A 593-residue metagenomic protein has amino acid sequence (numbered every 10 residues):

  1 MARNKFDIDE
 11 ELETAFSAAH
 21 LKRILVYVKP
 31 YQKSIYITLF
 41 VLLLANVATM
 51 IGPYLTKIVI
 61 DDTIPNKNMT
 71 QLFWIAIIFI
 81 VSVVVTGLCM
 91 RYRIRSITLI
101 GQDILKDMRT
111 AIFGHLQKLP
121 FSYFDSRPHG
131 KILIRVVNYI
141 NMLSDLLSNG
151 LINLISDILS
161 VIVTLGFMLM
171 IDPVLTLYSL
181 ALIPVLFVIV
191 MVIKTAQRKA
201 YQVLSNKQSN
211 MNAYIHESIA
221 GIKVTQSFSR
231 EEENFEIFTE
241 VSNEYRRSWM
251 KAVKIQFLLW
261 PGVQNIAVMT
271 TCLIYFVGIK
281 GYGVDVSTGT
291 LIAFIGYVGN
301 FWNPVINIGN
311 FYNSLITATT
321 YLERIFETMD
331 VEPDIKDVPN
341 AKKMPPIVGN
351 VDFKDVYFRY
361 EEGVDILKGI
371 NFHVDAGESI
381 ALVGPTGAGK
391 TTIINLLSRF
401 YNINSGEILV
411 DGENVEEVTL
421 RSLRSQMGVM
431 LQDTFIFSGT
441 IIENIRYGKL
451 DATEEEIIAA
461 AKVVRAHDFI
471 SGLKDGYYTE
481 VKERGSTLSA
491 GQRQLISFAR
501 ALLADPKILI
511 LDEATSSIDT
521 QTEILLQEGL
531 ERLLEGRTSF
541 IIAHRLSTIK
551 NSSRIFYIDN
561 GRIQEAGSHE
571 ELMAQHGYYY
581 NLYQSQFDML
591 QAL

Functional and structural regions predicted by a protein language model:
M1-T49, I64-I75, Y92-I97, G101 (+10 more regions): Membrane-integrated ABC transporters
H20, V28, R93, I97-G101 (+2 more regions): Juxtamembrane loop-to-helix connectors within ABC transporter transmembrane domains
K22-L25, K33-Y54, I58, I75 (+7 more regions): Alpha-helical segments in transporter systems
L25, Q32-K33, F121-S122, N138-L147 (+6 more regions): An intracellular "coupling" helix at the cytosolic face of ABC transporter transmembrane type-1 domains
P30, S34-A45, I77-S82, T86-L88 (+2 more regions): Transmembrane helices of ABC transporter permease
P65-W74, F167-A181, K251, I255-R324 (+1 more regions): Helix-loop-helix
S82-G101, S148, I152-L159, Y178-L204 (+4 more regions): Alpha-helical transmembrane segments of multi-pass membrane proteins
D337-V338, M344-L593: ABC-type nucleotide-binding domain
